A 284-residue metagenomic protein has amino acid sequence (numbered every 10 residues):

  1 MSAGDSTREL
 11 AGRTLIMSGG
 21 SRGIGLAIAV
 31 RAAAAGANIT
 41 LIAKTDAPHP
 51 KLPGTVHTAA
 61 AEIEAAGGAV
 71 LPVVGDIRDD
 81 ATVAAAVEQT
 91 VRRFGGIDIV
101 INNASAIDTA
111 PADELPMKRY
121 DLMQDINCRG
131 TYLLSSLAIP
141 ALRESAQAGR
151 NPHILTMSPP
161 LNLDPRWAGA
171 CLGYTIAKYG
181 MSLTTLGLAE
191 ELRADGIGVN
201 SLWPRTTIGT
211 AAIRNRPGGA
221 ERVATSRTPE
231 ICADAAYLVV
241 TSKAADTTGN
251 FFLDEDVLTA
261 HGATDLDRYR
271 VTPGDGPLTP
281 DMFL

Functional and structural regions predicted by a protein language model:
S2-F94, D108: Short-chain dehydrogenase/reductase
T14, D98-I99, D121, A148-M157 (+1 more regions): Conserved catalytic-site loops of classical short-chain dehydrogenases/reductases
A32, G96-D98, S182-T185, L192-P204 (+1 more regions): Conserved Rossmann-fold SDR core element
P111-A112, P116-D121: Substrate-binding pocket helix/loop in short-chain dehydrogenase/reductase
S135-S136, L186: A short, exposed helix-loop element centered on a Lys and neighboring polar residues
R143-A194, W203-T207: Catalytic loop of short-chain dehydrogenase/reductase
S201-L202, G219-L284: C-terminal helical subdomain
